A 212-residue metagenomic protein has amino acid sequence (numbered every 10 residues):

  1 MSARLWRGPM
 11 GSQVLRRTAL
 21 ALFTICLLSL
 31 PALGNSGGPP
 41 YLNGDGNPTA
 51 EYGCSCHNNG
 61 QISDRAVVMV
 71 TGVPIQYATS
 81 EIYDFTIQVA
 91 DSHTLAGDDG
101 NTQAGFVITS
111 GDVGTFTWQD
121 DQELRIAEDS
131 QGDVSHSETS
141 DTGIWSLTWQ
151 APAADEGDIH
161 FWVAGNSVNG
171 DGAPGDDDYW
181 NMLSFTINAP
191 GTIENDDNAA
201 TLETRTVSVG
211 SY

Functional and structural regions predicted by a protein language model:
M1-G34, V209: Secretory targeting signatures
L5, V68, D129, T201-L202: Short stretches within intrinsically disordered, low-complexity N-terminal or propeptide regions
S29-Q150, A154-P190: Sequence context surrounding c-type heme c attachment/ligation sites in exported
D84-T86, V209-Y212: A short beta-strand segment in extracellular, disulfide-stabilized domains
A189-S211: Residue-level detector of functionally pivotal "anchor" positions at catalytic/ligand-binding pockets or at interdomain
